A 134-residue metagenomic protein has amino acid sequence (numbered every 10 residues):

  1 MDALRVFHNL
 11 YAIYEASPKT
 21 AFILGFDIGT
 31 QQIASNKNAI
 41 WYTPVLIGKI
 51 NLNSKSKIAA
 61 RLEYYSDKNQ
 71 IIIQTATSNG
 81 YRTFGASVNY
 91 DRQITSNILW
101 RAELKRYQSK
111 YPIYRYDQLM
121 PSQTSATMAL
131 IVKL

Functional and structural regions predicted by a protein language model:
M1, K19, I28-S35, S66-Q74 (+1 more regions): Sequence/structural signature of outer-membrane beta-barrel proteins
D2-L4, N38-I40, G80-R82, M120-S122: Short sequence motifs at beta-strands and strand-loop junctions characteristic of Gram-negative outer-membrane
R5-K37: Oxyanion-binding "anion nests"
V6-L10, Y42-L46, F84-V88, T124-M128: Hydrophobic, lipid-facing positions within transmembrane beta-strands of outer-membrane proteins
H8-L10, L24-I28, L46, A60-Y64 (+2 more regions): Transmembrane beta-barrel strands of outer-membrane/channel proteins
Y14-A16, I50, R92, R106 (+1 more regions): Residue-level signature of outer-membrane beta-barrel architecture
K19-L24, K55-A59, I94-A102: Repeated loop/turn-to-beta-strand initiation elements of outer-membrane beta-barrel proteins
R92-I94, I98, L104, M120-L134: Outer-membrane beta-barrel "beta-signal"
